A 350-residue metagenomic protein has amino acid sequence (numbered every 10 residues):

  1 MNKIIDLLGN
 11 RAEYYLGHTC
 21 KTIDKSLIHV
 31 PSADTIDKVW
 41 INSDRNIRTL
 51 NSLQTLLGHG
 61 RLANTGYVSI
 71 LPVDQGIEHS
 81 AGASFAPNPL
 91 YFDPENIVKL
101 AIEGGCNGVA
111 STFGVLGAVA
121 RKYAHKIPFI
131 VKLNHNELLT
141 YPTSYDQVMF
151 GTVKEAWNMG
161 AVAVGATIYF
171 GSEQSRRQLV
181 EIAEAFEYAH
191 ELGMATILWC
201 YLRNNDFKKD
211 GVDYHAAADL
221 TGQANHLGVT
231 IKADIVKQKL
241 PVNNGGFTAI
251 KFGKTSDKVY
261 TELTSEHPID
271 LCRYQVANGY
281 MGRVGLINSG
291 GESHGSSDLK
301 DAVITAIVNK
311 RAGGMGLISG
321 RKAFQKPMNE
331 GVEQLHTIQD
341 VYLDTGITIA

Functional and structural regions predicted by a protein language model:
M1-H79, S84, G117-K126, Y274: N-terminal amphipathic alpha-helix/helix-capping segment at the start of soluble metabolic enzymes
N2-I4, V131, G346-A350: Short, highly charged low-complexity linear segments
K25-V30, A63, G76-I287, S296-M315 (+1 more regions): Alpha/beta enzyme core
S43, S265, G295-S296, M328: Hydrophobic alpha-helical scaffolding
N88-Y91, R321-N329: Short, flexible active-site recognition loops that position polar ligands and cofactors
F170-S172, E292-H294, A323-Q325: Short histidine/acidic/glycine/proline-rich micro-motifs that form metal- and phosphate-coordinating active-site loops
L286-E292, S319-K322: Glycine-rich beta-strand-to-loop/alpha-helix junction loops that act as flexible
A312-G313, F324-A350: C-terminal helical cap(s) of enzyme catalytic domains, especially alpha/beta-barrels
